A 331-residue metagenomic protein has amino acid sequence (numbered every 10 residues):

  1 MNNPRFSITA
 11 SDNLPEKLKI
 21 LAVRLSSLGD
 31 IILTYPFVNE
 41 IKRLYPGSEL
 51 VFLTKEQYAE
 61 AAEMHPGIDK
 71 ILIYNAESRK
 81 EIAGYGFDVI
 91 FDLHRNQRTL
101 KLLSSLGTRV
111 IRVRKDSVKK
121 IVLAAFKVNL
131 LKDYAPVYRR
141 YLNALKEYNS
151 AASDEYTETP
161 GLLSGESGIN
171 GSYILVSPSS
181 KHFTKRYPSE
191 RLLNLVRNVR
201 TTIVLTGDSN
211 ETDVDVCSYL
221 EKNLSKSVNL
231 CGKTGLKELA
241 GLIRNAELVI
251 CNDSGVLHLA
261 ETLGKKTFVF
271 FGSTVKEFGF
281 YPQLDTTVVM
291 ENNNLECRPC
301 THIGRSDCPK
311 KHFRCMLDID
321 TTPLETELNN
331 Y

Functional and structural regions predicted by a protein language model:
M1-Y331: Catalytic machinery of carbohydrate-active enzymes, primarily nucleotide-sugar-dependent glycosyltransferases
